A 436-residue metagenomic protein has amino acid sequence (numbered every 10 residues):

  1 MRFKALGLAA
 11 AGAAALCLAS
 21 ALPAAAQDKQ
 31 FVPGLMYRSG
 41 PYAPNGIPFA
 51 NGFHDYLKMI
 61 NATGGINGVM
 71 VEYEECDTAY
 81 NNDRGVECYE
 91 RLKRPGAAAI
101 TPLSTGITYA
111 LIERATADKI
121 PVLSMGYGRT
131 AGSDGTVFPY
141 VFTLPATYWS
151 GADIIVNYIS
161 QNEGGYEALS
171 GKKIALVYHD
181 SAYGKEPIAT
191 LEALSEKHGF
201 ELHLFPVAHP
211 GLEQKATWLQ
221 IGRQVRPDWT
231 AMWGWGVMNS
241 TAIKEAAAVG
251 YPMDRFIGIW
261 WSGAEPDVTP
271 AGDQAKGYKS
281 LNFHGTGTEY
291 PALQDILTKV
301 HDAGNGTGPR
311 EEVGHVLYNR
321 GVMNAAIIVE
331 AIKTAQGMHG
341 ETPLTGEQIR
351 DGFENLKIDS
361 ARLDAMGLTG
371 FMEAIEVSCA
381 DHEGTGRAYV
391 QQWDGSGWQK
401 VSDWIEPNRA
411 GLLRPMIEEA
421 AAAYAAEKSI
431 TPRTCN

Functional and structural regions predicted by a protein language model:
A15-A24: C-terminal segment of classical bacterial N-terminal signal peptides
K29-F31, P44-N51, T63-G135, L144 (+4 more regions): Beta-alpha junction/loop-to-helix N-cap segments that form part of ligand/metal-binding clefts
Q30-H54, C76-D83, S104, V177-E186 (+1 more regions): Extracytoplasmic "Venus flytrap"
T78, V122-S124, R129-S133, P210 (+2 more regions): Venus flytrap/periplasmic-binding-protein-like
D83-R84, A131, P139-V249, G287-Q294: Extracellular/periplasmic Venus flytrap/periplasmic-binding protein
L92-T105, L123-M125, K173-Y178, V225-G236 (+3 more regions): Periplasmic-binding protein-like
A246-A325, P432: Extracellular/periplasmic periplasmic-binding protein-like sensory domains
G306-Y318, V329-D403: Segments of small-molecule ligand-sensing domains
